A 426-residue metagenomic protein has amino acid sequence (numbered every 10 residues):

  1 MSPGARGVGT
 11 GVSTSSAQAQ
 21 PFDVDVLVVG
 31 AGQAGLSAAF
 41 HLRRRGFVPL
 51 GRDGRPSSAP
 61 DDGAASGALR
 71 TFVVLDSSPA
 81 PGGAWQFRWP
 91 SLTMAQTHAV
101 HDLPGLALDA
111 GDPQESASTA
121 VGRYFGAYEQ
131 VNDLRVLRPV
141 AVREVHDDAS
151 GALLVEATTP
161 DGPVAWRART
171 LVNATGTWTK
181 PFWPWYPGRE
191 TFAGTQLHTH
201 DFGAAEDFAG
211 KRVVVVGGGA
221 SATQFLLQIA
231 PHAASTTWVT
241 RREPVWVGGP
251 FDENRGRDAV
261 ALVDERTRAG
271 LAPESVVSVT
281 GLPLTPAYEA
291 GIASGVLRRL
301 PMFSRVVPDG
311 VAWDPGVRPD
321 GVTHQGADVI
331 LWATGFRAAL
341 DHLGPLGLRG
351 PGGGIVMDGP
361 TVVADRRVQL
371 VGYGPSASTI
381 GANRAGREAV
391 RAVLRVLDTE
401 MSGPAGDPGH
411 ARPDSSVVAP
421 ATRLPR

Functional and structural regions predicted by a protein language model:
S2-S78, G83-A84, P113-R426: Flavin (primarily FAD) cofactor-binding/catalytic cores of flavoenzymes
A80-G105: Redox-cofactor-proximal catalytic regions of oxidoreductases
V100-A107, R266-L271: Short, basic/glycine-rich phosphate-binding loops at helix/coil junctions that contact nucleotide phosphates
A107-P113: A short acidic, helix-capping loop that chelates divalent metal ions and anchors anionic groups
